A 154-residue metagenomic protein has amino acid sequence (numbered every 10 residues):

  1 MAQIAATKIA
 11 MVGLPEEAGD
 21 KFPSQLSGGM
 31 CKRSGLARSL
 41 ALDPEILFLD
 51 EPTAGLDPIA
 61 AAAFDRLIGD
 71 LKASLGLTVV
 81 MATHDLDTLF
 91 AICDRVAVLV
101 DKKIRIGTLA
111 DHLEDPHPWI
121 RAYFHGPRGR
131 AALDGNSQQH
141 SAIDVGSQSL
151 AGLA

Functional and structural regions predicted by a protein language model:
A2-E17: Conserved ABC ATPase "signature" region
F22-L26, M30: Conserved ABC ATPase signature
A41-E45: A short, proline-enriched helix->beta-strand linker immediately N-terminal to the Walker B motif in ABC-type P-loop
L47-D50: Catalytic Walker B motif of ABC-type/P-loop ATPase nucleotide-binding domains
A62-S74: Helical segment within the ABC ATPase nucleotide-binding domain
T83-H84: H-loop/switch region of ABC-family ATPase nucleotide-binding domains
L89-A91: A short, surface-exposed alpha-helical micro-motif characterized by mixed small hydrophobic and charged/polar residues
